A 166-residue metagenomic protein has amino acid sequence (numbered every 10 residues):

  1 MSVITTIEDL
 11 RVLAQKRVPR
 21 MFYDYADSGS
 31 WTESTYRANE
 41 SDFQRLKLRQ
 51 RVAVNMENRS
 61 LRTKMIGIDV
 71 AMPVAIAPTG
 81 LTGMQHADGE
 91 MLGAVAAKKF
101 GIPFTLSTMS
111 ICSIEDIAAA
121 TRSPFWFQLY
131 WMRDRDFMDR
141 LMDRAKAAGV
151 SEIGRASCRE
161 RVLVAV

Functional and structural regions predicted by a protein language model:
M1-I68: An N-cap/entry alpha-helix motif that binds or orients negatively charged groups
P19, I76, A97, R155: Conserved, mostly hydrophobic/aromatic
M65, K99, I114-R122, A145-A147: Acidic (Asp/Glu)-rich catalytic clusters
V74-A77, F104-L106, F125-L129, I153: Hydrophobic faces of well-ordered beta-strands that scaffold small-molecule active sites in alpha/beta enzyme cores
A75-A87, F127-D136: Active-site mouth loops of central-metabolism enzymes
G80-T82, S107-S113: Short glycine-enriched loops at secondary-structure junctions
D136-E152: Internal gly/pro-rich beta-alpha loop/helix module that stabilizes soluble enzyme cofactors or their anionic handles
E160-V166: Positively charged, low-complexity/disordered segments
